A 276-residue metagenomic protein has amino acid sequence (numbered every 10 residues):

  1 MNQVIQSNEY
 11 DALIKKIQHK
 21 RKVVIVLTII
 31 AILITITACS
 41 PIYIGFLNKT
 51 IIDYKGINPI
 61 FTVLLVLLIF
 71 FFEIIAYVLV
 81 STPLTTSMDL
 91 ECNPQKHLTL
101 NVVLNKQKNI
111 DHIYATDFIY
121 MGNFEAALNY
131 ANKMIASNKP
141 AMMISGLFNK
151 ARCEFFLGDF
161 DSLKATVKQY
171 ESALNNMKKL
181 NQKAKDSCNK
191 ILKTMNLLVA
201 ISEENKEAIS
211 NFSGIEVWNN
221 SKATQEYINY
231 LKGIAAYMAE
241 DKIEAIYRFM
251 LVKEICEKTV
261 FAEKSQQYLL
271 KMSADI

Functional and structural regions predicted by a protein language model:
M1-V23: Cytosolic juxtamembrane N-terminal segments of multi-pass membrane proteins
K22-Y43: Canonical alpha-helical transmembrane segments of integral membrane proteins
Y43-L68: Hydrophobic alpha-helical transmembrane segments
K49, E91-N101, E125-I135, D159-M177 (+2 more regions): Alpha-helical repeat scaffolds
I69-P140, L157: N-terminal topogenic membrane-targeting module
N109-D117, N149-R152, F156, C188-V199 (+3 more regions): "A position-specific structural signal for the A-helix of alpha-solenoid helical repeats
K139-S145, A173-K185, N219-Y227, K253-Q267: Boundary/linker segments of alpha-helical solenoid repeat arrays
R152-L198: Non-cytosolic head/periplasmic domains of membrane-anchored proteins
